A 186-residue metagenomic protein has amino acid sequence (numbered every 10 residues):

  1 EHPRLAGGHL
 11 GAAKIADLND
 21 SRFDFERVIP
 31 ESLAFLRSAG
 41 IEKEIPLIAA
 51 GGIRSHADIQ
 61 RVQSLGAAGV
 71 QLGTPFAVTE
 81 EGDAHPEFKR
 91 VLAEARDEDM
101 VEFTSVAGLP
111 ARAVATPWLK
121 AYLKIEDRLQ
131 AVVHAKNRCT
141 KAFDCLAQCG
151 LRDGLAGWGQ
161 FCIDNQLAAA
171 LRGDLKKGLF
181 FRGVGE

Functional and structural regions predicted by a protein language model:
H2-F25, I29, L33-E44, R54-E186: Conserved active-site-proximal phosphate/metal-binding subdomains
